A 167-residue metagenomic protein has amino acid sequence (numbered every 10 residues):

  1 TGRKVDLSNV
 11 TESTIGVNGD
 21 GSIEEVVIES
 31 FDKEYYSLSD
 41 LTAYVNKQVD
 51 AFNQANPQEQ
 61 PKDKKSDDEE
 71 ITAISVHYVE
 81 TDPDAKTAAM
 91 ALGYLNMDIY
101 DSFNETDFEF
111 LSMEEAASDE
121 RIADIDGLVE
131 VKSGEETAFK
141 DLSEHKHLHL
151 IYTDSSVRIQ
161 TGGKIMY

Functional and structural regions predicted by a protein language model:
T1-L7, S13-I15: Gram-positive cell-envelope targeting signals
L7-N9, I71-T72: Short solvent-exposed loop/turn micro-motifs enriched in small/polar/acidic residues
N9, V17-L38, N96-I99: Primarily extracytoplasmic ectodomains and periplasmic/lumenal surface modules that are beta-strand-rich
V10-T11, T42: N-terminal pre-first-transmembrane soluble regions of secretory-pathway and organelle membrane proteins
L38, T42-N46: Extracytoplasmic/secreted envelope proteins and their assembly/folding machinery, especially bacterial periplasmic
D50-A51, K65, S75-V79: Acidic (Asp/Glu) and glycine-rich low-complexity loops/linkers that are typically intrinsically disordered
D50-P61: Compact, glycine/acidic-enriched structural inserts
I71-Y167: Mature, soluble, non-transmembrane domains
